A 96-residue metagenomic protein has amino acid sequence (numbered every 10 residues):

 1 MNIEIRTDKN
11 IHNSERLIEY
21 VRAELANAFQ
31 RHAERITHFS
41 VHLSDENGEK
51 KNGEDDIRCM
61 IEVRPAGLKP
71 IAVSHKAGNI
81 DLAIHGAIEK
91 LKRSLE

Functional and structural regions predicted by a protein language model:
M1-E96: N-terminal, polar/charged subdomain of small-to-medium soluble alpha/beta proteins
